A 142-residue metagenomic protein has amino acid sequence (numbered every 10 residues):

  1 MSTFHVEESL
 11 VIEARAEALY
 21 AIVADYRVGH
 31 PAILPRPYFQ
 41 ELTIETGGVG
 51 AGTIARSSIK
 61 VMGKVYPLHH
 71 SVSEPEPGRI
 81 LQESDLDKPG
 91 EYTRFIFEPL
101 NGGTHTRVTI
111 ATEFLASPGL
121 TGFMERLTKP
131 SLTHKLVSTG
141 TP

Functional and structural regions predicted by a protein language model:
M1-E45, V49: Hydrophobic ligand-binding cavity/cleft-lining segments
S9-E13, S58, S71, I96-E98: Generic structural detector for well-ordered beta-strands
A14-A16, E76-P77, L100-G103: Short loop segments at secondary-structure junctions
R15-A18, G29, K64, P89 (+2 more regions): Short phosphate-engaging motifs
E17, S138-T141: Generic detection of well-ordered alpha-helical segments
I33-P35, H70, D87, F123: Residue-level detector of alpha-helical recognition elements and their boundaries
E41-Y92, H105-R107, P142: Glycine-rich portal/gate segments that line the openings of hydrophobic small-molecule binding cavities
S84-S138: Beta-strand/loop substructures that line and gate deep hydrophobic ligand-binding cavities in soluble
